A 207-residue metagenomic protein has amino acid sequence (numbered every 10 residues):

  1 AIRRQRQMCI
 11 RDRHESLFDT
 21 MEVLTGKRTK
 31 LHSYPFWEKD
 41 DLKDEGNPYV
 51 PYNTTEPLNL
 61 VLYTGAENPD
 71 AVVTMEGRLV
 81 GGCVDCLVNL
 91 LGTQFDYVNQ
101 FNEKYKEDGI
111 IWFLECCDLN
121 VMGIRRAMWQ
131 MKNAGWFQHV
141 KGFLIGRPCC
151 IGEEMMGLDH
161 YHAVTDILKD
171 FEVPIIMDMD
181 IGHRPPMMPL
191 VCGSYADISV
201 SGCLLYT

Functional and structural regions predicted by a protein language model:
A1-R6, I10, Y206: Single conserved hydrophobic/aromatic residue that forms the stacking wall/gate of nucleotide- or nucleobase-binding
R11-D85: Conserved anion/nucleotide-ligand pocket segment
R11-E15, R78-C86, L119-R126, Q138 (+1 more regions): Conserved active-site and cofactor/substrate-binding residues in soluble primary-metabolism enzymes
F18-M21, V84-G92, R125-W129, Y161 (+1 more regions): Predominant activation on well-ordered alpha-helical scaffold segments within soluble catalytic domains
E22-F36, N89-D96, N133, K169 (+1 more regions): Generic secondary-structure signature for well-ordered alpha-helical cores
G77-R78, D85, I110-W112, K141-L144 (+1 more regions): Structural motif
L79-V80, V84-E115, V121: Oxyanion-binding "anion nests"
N120-L205: C-terminal active-site/capping subdomain that shapes the small-molecule cofactor and substrate pocket of enzyme
